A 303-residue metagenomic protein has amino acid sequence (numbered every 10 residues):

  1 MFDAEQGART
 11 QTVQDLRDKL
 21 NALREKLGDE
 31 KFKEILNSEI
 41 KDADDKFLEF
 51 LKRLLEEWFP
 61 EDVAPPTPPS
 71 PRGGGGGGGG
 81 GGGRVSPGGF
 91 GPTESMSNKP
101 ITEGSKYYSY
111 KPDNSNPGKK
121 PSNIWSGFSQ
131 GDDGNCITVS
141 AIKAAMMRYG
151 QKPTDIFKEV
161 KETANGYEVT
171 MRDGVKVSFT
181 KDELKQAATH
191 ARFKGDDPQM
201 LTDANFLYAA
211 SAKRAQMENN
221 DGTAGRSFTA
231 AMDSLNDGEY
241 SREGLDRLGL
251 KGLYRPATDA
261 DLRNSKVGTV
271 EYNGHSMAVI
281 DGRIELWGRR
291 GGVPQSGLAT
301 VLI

Functional and structural regions predicted by a protein language model:
M1-N123: Non-catalytic, low-structured ubiquitin/UBL-interacting segments
G82-E271, A278-I303: Active-site nucleophile-adjacent alpha helix/oxyanion-hole segment immediately C-terminal to the catalytic cysteine
